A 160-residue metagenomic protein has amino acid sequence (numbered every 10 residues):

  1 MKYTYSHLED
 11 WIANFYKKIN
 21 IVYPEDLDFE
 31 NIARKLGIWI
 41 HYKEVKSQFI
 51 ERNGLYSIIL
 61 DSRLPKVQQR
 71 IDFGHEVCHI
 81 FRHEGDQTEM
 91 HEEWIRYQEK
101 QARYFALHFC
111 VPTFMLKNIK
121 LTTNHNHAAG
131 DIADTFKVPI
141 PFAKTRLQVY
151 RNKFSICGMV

Functional and structural regions predicted by a protein language model:
M1-V160: Active-site hotspot residues in diverse enzymes, especially metal/ion-binding acidic/histidine motifs
